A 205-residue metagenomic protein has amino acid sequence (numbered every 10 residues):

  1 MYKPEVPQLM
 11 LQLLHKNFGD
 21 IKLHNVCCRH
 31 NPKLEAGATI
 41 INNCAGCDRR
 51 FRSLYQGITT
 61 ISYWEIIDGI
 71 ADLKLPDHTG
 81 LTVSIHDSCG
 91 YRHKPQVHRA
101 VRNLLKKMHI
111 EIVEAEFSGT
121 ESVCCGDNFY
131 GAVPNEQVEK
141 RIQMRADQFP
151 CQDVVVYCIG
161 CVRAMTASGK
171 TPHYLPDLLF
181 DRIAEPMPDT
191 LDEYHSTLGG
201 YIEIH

Functional and structural regions predicted by a protein language model:
M1-H205: Iron-sulfur cluster-binding electron-transfer modules in prokaryotic oxidoreductases
